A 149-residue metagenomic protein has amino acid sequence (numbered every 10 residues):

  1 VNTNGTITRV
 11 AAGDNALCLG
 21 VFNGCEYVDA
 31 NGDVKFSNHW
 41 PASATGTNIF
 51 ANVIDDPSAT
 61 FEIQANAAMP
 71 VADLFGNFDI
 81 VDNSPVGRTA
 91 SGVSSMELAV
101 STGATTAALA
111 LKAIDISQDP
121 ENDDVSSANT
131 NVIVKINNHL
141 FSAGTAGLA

Functional and structural regions predicted by a protein language model:
V1-A149: Surface-exposed, low-hydrophobicity beta-strand/loop segments enriched in small/polar/acidic residues
